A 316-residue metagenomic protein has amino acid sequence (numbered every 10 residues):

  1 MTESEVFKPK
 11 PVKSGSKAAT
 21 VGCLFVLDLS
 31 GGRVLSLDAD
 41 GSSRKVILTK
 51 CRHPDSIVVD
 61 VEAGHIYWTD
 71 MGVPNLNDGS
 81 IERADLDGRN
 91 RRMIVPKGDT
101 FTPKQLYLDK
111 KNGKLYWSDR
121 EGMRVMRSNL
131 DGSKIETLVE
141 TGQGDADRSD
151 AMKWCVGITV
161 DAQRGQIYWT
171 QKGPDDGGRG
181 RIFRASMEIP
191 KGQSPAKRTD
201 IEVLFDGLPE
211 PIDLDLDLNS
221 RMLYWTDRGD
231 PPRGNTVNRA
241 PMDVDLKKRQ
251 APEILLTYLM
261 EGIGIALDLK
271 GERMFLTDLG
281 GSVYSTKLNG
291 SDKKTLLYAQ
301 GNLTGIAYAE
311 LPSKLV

Functional and structural regions predicted by a protein language model:
T2-G22, C51-G64, G98-K114, Q143-G165 (+6 more regions): Beta-rich, blade/repeat-based domains predominating in secreted/periplasmic proteins but also intracellular
V21, G31, A63, D78 (+9 more regions): Surface-exposed loop/turn positions within WD40 beta-propeller blades
V26-D28, Y67-T69, Y116-W117, R127 (+4 more regions): Residue position within the beta-strands of beta-propeller blades
L29, M71-G72, K111, R120 (+7 more regions): Short loop/turn segments immediately following the C-termini of beta-strands
S30, K50, D87, D99 (+9 more regions): Conserved loop/turn at the beginning of each blade in beta-propeller domains
G31-L35, L76-E82, M123-R127, D176-A185 (+2 more regions): Structural motif
S42-L48, N90-P96, K134-R148, T199-F205 (+2 more regions): A short beta-strand motif characteristic of beta-propeller blades
N129-L130, A185-S194, A240-K247: Short loop/turn segments immediately following beta-strands, especially the blade-tip and inter-blade linker loops
